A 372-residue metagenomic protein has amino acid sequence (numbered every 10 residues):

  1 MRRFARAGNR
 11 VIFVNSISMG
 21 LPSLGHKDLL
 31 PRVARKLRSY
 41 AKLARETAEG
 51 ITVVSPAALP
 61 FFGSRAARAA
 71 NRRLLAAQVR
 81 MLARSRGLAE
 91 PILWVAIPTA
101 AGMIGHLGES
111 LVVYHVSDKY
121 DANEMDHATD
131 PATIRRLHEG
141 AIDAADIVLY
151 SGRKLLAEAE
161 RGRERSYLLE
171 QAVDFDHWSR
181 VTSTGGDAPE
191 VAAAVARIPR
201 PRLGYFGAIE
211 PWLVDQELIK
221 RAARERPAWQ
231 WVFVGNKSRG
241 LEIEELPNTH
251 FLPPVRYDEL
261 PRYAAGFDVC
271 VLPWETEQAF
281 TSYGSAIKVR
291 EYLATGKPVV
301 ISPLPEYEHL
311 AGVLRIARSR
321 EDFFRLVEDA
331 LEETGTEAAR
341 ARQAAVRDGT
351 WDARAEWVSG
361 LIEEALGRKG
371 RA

Functional and structural regions predicted by a protein language model:
I17-G87, H250: A conserved catalytic-core segment of Leloir-type glycosyltransferases
A77-R84, H106, D130-V148: Membrane-proximal helix-turn-helix segments that form the acceptor-binding/catalytic region of lipid-linked
S151-K154, L169-T184: Carbohydrate-associated surface elements
A194-L213, W231, R347: Conserved donor-binding/catalytic core segment of Leloir-type glycosyltransferases
S238-A264: Nucleotide-activated donor-binding/catalytic signature segment of Leloir-type glycosyltransferases, i.e., the conserved
D258, R262-Y263, C270-A294, I301-G312: Nucleotide-sugar-dependent
E308-D329: Change "using UDP/GDP/dTDP sugars" to "using nucleotide sugars
G335-A365: A charged, aromatic-enriched C-terminal amphipathic alpha-helix characteristic of glycosyltransferases across folds
